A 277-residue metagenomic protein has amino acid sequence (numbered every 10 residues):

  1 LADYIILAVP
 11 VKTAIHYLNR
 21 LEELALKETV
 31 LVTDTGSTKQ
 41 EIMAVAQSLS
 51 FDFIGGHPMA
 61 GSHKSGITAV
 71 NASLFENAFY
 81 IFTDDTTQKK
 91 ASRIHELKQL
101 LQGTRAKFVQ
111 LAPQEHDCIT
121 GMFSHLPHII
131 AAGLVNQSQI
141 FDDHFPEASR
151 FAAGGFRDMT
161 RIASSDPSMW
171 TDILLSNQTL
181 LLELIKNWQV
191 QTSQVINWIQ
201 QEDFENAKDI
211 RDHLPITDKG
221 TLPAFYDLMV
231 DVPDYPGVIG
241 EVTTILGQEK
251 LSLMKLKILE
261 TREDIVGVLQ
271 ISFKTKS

Functional and structural regions predicted by a protein language model:
A2: An anion/phosphate-binding loop that grips the pyrophosphate of nucleotide cofactors and donors
I5-I6, T33: N-terminal Rossmann-like NAD(P) cofactor-binding module of classical short-chain dehydrogenase/reductase
A8-P10, G36, D84: Glycine-rich, N-terminal phosphate-binding loop of Rossmann-like dinucleotide-binding domains
A8-R20: Beta-loop-alpha module in the N-terminal Rossmann-like domain of NAD(P)-dependent dehydrogenases, especially those
Y17-T68: Rossmann-like NAD(P)(H) cofactor-binding subdomain of soluble oxidoreductases
L74-I162: Internal alpha-helical scaffold of NAD(P)-dependent oxidoreductase catalytic cores
H144-R211: Interdomain hinge/lid region at the active-site interface of Rossmann-like NAD(P)-dependent oxidoreductases
H213-S277: A conserved regulatory-domain signal marking ACT and ACT-like small-molecule sensing domains and adjacent regulatory
